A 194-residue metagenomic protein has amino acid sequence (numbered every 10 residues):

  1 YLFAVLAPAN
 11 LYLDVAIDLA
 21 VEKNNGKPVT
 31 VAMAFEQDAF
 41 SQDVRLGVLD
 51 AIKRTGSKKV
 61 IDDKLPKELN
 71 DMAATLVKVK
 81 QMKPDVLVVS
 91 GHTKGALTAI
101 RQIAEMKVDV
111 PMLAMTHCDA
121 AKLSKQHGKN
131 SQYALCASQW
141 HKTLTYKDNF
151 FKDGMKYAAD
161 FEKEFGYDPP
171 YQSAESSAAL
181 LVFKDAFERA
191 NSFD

Functional and structural regions predicted by a protein language model:
L2-K107, Y146-K152, E175-S177: Extracellular/periplasmic Venus flytrap/periplasmic-binding protein
L19, Y157-D160, V182-A186: Generic recognition of well-ordered alpha-helical segments
D43, T98, K122-L123, V182: Phosphate- and divalent-cation-binding pockets in alpha/beta enzyme and binding domains that engage nucleotide-derived
K83, V182-D194: Extracellular/periplasmic bilobal clamshell ligand-binding domains
I103-S177, N191: Extracellular/periplasmic periplasmic-binding protein-like sensory domains
